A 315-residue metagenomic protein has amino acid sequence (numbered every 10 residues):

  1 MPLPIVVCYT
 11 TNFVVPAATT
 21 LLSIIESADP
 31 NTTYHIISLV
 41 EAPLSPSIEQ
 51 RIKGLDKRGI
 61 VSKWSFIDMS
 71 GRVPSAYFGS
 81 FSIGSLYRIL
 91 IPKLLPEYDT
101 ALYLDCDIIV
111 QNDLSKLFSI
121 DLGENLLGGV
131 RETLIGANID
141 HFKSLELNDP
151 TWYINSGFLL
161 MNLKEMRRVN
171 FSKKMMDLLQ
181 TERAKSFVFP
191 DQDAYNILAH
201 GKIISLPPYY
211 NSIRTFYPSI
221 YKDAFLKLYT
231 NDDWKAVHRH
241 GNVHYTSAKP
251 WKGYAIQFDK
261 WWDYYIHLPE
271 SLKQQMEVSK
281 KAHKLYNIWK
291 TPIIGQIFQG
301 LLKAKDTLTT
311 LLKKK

Functional and structural regions predicted by a protein language model:
M1-L3, C8-Y9, M166-K315: A glycosyltransferase accessory/donor-loop signature
Y9-V15: Active-site beta-to-alpha loop of glycosyltransferases that engages the nucleotide-sugar donor
S23-T32: Short, acidic, metal-binding catalytic loop of nucleotide-sugar glycosyltransferases
Y34-A42, G129-V130: Short internal beta-strands
S45-L94: Active-site-proximal specificity loops/subdomain of glycosyltransferases
F66, S70, G84-A137, L160-M161 (+1 more regions): GT-A fold catalytic core of metal-dependent nucleotide-sugar glycosyltransferases, centered on the diacidic
L127-L147, Q257-W261: A short, conserved beta-to-alpha structural element at the edge of catalytic cores that scaffolds binding
N148-F158: A recurrent flexible, glycine/aromatic-enriched loop bordering the glycosyltransferase active site that acts as
